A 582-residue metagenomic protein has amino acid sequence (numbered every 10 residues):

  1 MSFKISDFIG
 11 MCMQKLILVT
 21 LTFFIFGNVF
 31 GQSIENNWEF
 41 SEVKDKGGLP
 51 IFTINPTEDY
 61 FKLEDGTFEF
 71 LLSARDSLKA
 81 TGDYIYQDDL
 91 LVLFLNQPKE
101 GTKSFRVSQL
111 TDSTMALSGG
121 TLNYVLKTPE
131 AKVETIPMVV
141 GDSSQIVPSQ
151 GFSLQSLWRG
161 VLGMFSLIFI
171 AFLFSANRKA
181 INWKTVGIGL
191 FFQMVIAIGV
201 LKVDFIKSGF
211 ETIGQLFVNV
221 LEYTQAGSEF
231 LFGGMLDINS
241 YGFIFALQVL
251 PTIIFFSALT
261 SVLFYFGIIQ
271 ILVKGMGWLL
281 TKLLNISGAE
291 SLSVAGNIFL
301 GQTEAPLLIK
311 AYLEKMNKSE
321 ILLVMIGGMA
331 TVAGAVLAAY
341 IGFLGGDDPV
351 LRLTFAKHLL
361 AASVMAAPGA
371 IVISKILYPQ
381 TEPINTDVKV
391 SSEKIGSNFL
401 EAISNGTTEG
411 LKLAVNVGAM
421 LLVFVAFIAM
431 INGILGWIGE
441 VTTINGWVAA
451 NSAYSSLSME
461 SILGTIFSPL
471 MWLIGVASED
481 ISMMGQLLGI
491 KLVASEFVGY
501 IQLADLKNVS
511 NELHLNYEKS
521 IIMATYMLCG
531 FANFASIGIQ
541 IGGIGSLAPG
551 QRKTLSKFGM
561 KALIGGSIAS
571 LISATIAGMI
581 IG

Functional and structural regions predicted by a protein language model:
M1-W38: Bacterial Sec-dependent N-terminal signal peptides
Q32-T81, Y86-S144: Lipid interaction determinants
P137-A246, E401-S404, L421-F427, A548-G582: N-terminal alpha-helical transmembrane segments of multi-pass membrane transport and channel/translocase proteins
G163-F174, G189-L201, I253-V262, T331-G342 (+5 more regions): Hydrophobic core segments of alpha-helical transmembrane domains in multi-pass membrane transport and ion-translocation
N182, V186-L190, I198-L231, P383-D387 (+2 more regions): Interfacial/capping segments of alpha-helical transmembrane domains
L283-L344, F399, G485-I576: Alpha-helical membrane segments and immediately flanking helix-loop junctions that form or couple to the substrate/ion
V364-L413: Long, contiguous bundles of hydrophobic transmembrane helices that form the permeation core of multi-pass
T408-N508: Transmembrane helical segments that form the transport core of multi-pass membrane transport proteins
